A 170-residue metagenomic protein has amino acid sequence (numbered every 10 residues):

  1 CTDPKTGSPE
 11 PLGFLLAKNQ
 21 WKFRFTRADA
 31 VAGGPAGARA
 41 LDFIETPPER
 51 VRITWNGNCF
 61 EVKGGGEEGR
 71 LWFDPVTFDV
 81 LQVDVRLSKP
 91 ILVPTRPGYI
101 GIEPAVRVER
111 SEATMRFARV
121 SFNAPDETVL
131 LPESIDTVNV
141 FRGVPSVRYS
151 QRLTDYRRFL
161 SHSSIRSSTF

Functional and structural regions predicted by a protein language model:
C1-E68, P75-Q82, R86-F170: Structured extracytoplasmic
